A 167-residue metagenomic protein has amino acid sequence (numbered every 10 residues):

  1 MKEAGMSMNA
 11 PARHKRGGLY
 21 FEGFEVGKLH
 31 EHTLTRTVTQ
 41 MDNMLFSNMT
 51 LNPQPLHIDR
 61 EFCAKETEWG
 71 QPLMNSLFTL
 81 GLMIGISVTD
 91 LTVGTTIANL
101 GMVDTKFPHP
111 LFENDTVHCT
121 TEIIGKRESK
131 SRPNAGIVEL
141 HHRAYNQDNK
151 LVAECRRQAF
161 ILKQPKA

Functional and structural regions predicted by a protein language model:
K2-L100, K163-A167: Hot-dog-fold acyl-thioester-processing enzymes
K2-V26, F107-T116, T120-A167: HotDog/MaoC-like acyl-thioester-processing domains
